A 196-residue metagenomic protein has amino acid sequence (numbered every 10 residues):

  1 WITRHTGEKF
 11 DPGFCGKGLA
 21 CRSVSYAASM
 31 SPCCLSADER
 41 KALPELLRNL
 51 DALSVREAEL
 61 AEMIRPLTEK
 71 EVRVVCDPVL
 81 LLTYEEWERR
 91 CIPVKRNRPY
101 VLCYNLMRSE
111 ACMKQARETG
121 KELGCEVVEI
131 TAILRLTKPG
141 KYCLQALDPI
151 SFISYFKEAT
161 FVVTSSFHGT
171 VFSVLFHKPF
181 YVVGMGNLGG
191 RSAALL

Functional and structural regions predicted by a protein language model:
W1-E45, I92: Aromatic- and Gly/Pro-rich donor/ligand-binding loops that form nucleotide- or phosphate-bearing donor binding pockets
V24-P32, M63-I64, N105-L106, A111-D148: Catalytic donor nucleotide-activated moiety binding site of glycosyltransferases and closely related
P44-R48, F156: A conserved, positively charged/aromatic
L50-E57, V163: A short beta-strand/loop micro-motif in the catalytic core of glycosyltransferases that engages the nucleotide-sugar
K70-P78, E126-E129, P179-G186: Short hydrophobic/aromatic-enriched beta-strand-loop microsegments
V72-L80, Y84, A132-I133, T137-T170: Donor nucleotide-activated moiety binding/catalytic core segment of transferases that use nucleotide-activated donors
V94-M107: Conserved donor-binding/catalytic core segment of Leloir-type glycosyltransferases
V171-L196: Catalytic binding pocket for nucleotide-activated donors in carbohydrate/polymer assembly enzymes
